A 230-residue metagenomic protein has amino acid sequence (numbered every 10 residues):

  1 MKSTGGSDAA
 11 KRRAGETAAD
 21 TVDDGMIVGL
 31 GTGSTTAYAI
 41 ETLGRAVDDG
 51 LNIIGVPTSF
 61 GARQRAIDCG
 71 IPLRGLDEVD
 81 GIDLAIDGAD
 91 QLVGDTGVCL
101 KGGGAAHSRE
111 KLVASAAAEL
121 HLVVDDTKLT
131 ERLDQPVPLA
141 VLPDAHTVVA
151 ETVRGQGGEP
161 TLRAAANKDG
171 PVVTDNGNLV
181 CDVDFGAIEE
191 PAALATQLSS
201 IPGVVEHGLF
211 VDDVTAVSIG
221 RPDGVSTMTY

Functional and structural regions predicted by a protein language model:
M1-Q91: N-terminal active-site beta-alpha-beta segment that forms phosphate/nucleotide-binding and substrate-recognition loops
K2, F60-Y230: Conserved phosphate- and dinucleotide-binding cores of soluble alpha/beta proteins, encompassing both enzyme active
